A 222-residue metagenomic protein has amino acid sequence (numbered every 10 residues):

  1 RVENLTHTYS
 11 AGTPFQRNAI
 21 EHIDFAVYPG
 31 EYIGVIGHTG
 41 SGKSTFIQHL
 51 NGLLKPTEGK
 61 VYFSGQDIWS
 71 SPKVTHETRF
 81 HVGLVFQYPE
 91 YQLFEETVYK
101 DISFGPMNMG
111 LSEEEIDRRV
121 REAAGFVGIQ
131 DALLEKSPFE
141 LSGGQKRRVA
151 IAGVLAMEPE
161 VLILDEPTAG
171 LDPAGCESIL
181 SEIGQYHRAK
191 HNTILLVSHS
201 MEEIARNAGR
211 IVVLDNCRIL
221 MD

Functional and structural regions predicted by a protein language model:
N51: Helix-to-loop junction immediately C-terminal to a conserved catalytic motif
K60-E77: ABC ATPase NBD Q-loop/coupling interface
E114-A132: Conserved ABC ATPase "signature" region
S137-L141, Q145: Conserved ABC ATPase signature
E158: Conserved catalytic motifs of ABC-family nucleotide-binding domains
L162-D165: Catalytic Walker B motif of ABC-type/P-loop ATPase nucleotide-binding domains
I204-R206: A short, surface-exposed alpha-helical micro-motif characterized by mixed small hydrophobic and charged/polar residues
